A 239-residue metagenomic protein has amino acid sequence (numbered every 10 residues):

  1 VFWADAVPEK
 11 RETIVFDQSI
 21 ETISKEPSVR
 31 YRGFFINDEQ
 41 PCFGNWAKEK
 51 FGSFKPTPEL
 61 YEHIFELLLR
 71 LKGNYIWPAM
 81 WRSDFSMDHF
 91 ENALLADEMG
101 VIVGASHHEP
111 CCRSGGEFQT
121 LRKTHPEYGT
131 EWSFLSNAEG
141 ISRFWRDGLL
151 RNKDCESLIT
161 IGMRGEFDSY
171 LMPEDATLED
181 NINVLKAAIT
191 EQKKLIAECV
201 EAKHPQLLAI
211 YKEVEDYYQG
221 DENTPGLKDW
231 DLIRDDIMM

Functional and structural regions predicted by a protein language model:
V1-A138: Feature activates predominantly on carbohydrate-active enzymes
A6-Q18, I23, W81, M87-A93 (+2 more regions): Gly/Pro-rich turn-and-neighbor structural signature
